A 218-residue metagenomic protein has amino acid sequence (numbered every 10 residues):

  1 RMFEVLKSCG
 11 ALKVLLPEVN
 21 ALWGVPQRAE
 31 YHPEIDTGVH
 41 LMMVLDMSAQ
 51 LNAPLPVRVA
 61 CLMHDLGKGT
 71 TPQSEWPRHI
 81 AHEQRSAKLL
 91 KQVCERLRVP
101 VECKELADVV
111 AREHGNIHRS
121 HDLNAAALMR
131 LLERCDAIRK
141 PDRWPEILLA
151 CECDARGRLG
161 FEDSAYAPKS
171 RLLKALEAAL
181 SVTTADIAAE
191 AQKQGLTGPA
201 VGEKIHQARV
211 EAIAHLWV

Functional and structural regions predicted by a protein language model:
R1-C151: Conserved, hydrophobic alpha-helical core segments of structured domains
K140-V218: Charged substrate- and nucleic-acid-binding regions of tRNA-handling and nucleotidyl-transfer enzymes, centered on
